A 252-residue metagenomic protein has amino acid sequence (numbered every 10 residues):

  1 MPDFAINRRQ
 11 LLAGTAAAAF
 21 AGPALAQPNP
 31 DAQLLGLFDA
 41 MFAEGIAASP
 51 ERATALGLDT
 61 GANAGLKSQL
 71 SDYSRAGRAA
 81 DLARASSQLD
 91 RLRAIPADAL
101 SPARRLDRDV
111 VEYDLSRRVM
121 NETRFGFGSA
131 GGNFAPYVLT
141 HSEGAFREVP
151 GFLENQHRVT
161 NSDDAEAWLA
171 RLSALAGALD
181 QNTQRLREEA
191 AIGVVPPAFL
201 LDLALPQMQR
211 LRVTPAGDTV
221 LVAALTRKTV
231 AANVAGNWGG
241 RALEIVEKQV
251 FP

Functional and structural regions predicted by a protein language model:
P2-A18: N-terminal secretory signal peptides and thylakoid transit peptides that target proteins across membranes
A26-P252: N-terminal maturation segment of proteins
